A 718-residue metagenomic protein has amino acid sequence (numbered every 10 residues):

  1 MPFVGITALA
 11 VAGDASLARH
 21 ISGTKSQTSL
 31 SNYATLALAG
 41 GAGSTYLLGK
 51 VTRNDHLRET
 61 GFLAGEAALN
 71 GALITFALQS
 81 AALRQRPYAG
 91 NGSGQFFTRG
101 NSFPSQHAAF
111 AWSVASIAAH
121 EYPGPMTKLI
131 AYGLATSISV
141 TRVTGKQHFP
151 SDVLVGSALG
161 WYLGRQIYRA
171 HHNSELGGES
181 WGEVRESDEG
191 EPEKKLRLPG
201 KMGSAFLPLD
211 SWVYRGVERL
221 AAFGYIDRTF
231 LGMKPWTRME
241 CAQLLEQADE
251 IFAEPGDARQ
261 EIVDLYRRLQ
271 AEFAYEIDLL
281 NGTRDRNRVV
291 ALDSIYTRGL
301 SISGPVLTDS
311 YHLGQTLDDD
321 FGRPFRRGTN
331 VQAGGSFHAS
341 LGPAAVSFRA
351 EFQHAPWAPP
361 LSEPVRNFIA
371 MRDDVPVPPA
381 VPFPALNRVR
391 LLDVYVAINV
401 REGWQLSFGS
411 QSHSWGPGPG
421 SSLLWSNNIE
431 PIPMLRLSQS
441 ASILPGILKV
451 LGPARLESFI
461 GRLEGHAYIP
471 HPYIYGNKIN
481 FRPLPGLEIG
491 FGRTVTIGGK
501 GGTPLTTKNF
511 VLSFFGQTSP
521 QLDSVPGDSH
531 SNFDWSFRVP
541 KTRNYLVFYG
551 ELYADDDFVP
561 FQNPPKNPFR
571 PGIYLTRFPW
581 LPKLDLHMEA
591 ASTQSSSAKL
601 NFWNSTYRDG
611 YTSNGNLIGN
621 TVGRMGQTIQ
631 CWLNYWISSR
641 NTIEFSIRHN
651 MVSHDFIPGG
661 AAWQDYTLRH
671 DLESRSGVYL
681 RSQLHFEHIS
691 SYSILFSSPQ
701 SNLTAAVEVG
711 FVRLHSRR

Functional and structural regions predicted by a protein language model:
M1, R53-E59, Y122-T127, R169-E179 (+12 more regions): Short loop/turn motifs that connect adjacent beta-strands in outer-membrane beta-barrel proteins
M1-T45, Q79-T98: N-terminal transmembrane-helix/juxtamembrane module of multi-pass inner/ER membrane proteins
G13, L17, T52, R84-Y88 (+13 more regions): Gram-negative outer-membrane beta-barrel proteins
H56-E59, L63, T229-F230, T237 (+3 more regions): Outer-membrane beta-barrel channel domains
Q79, R84-E186: Membrane-embedded catalytic cores of phosphoryl/pyrophosphoryl-handling enzymes
A119, S336-S340, V389, Y395-N399 (+7 more regions): Transmembrane beta-barrel domains of outer membrane proteins
A170, S180-K201, I479, Q683 (+1 more regions): Outer-membrane beta-barrel "beta-signal"
S414, I432-T612, R624-C631, W636 (+2 more regions): Signature for the C-terminal beta-barrel architecture of outer-membrane proteins
